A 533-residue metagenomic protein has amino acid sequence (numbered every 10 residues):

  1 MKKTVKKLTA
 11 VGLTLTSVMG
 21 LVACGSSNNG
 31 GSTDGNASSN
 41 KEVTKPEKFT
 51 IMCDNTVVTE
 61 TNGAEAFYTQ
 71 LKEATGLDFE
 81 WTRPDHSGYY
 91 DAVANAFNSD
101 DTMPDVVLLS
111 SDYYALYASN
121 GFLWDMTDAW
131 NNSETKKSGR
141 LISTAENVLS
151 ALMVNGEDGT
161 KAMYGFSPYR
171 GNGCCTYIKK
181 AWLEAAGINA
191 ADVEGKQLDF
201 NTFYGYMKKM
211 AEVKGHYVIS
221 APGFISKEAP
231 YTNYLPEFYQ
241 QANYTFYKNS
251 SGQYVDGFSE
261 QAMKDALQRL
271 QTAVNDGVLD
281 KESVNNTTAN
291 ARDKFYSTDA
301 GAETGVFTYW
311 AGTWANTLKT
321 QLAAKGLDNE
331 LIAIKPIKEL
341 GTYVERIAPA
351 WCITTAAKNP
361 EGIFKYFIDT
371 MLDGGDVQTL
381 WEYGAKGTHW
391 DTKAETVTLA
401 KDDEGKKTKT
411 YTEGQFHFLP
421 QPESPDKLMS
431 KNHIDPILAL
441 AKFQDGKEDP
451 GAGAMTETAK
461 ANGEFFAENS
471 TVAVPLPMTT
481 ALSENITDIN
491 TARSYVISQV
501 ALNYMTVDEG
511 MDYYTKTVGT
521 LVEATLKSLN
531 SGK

Functional and structural regions predicted by a protein language model:
M1-K7: Positively charged n-region of N-terminal signal peptides that target proteins for export
L8-V11, G25-Y164, P168-Q197, Q253-D256 (+1 more regions): Conserved N-terminal structural module of periplasmic/extracytoplasmic solute-binding proteins
G20-A23: C-terminal motif of bacterial Sec signal peptides marking the signal peptidase cleavage site
P46-F49, T75-F79, D100-D105, G121-W124 (+7 more regions): Loop/turn elements at helix/coil->beta-strand transitions in domains of secreted/extracellular proteins
D54, L372-Y495, Q499: Conserved small-residue motifs centered on glycine
Y90-M103, Y204-E212, A289-T304: Short helices/loops that flank or line small-molecule/ion binding pockets
S133, N155-P230, K248-N290, K294 (+3 more regions): Helix-loop-helix "hinge/cap" segment bordering the ligand-binding cleft or interdomain interface
S226-T245, N249, Q268, V274-F418: Extracytoplasmic/periplasmic substrate-binding proteins
